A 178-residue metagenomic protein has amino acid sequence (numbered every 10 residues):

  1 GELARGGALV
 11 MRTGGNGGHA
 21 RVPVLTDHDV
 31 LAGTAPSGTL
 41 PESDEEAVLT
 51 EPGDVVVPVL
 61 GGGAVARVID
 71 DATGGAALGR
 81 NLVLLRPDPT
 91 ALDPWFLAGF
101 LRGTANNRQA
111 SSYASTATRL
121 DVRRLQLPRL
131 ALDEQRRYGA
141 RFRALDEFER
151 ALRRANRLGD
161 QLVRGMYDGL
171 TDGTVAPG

Functional and structural regions predicted by a protein language model:
G1-R21, V30-G33, A131-G178: Non-catalytic DNA-recognition/assembly elements of restriction-modification systems
G15-H19, E46-E51, R67-N81, T116-A117: Short, surface-exposed loop/turn microsegments at beta-strand edges and helix-strand junctions
V24-T26, T50, V55-V59: Short hydrophobic-aromatic micro-motifs
L31-G38, V55-L78, R108-A110: Short, ligand-facing micro-motifs at secondary-structure edges
T39-E46: Short alpha-helix capping/helix-loop boundary micro-motifs
L49-G53, V65-A72, P87-F96, T104 (+2 more regions): Hydrophobic multi-pass inner-membrane translocation pores used for secretion and envelope-lipid/glycan export
V56-L60, A66, L78, L82-L85 (+4 more regions): Long, contiguous hydrophobic alpha-helical segments, chiefly transmembrane helices and signal peptides
G74-P128: Basic, amphipathic alpha-helical recognition segments used for DNA target recognition
